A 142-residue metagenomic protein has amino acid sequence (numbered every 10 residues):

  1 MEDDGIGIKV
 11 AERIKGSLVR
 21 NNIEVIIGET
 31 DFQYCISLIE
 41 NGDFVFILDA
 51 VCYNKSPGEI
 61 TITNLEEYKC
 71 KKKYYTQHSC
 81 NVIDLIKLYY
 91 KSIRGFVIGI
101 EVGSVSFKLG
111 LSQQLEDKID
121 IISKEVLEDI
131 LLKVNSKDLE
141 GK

Functional and structural regions predicted by a protein language model:
M1-V102, L109-I121, E125-K142: N-terminal catalytic or cofactor-binding beta/alpha core of small enzyme domains
